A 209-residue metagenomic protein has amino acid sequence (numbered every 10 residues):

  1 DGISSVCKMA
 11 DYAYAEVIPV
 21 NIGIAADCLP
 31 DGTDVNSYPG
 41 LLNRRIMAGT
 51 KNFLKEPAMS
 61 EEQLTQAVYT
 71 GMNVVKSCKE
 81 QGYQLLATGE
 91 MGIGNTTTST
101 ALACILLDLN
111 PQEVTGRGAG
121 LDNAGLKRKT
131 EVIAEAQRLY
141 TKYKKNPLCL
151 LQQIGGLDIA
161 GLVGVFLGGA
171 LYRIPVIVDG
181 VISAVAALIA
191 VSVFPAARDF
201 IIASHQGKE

Functional and structural regions predicted by a protein language model:
D1-E209: N-terminal loops that bind phosphate or other acidic moieties and the adjacent beta-alpha structural core
